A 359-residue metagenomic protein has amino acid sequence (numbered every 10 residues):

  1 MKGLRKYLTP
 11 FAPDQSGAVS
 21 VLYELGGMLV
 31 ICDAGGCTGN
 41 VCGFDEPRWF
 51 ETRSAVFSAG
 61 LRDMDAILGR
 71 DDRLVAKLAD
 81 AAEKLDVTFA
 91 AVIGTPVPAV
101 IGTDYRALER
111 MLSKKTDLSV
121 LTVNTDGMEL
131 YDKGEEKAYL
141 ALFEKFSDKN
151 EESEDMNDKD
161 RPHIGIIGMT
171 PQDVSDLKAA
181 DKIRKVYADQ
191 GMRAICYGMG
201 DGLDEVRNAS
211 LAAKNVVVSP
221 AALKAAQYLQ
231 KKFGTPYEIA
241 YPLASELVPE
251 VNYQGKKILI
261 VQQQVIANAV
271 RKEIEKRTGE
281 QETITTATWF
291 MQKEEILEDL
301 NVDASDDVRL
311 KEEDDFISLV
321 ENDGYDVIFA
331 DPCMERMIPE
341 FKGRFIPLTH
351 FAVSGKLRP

Functional and structural regions predicted by a protein language model:
M1-P359: An N-terminal assembly and electron-transfer interface module characteristic of large anaerobic redox and radical
